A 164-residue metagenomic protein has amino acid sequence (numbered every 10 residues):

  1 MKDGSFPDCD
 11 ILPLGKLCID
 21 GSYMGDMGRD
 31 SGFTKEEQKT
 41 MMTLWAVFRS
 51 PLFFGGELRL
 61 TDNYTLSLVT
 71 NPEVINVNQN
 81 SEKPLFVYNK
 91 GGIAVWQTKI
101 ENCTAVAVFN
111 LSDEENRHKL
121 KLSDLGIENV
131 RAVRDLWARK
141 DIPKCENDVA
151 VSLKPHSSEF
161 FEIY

Functional and structural regions predicted by a protein language model:
M1-F53: Glycan-recognition surfaces
G21, F54-G55, T61-T65, D113-N116 (+1 more regions): Flexible loop/turn segments at secondary-structure boundaries
S31-F33, G92-Q97, D148-V149: Generic recognition of flexible, low-complexity loop/linker segments
T40-Y88: Catalytic cores of secreted or luminal carbohydrate-active enzymes
W45-F48, F53-G55, N89-I127: Carbohydrate-binding surface patches
V106, V133, H156: Hydrophobic, well-ordered secondary-structure elements that form the walls of internal hydrophobic environments
S123-A138: Solvent-exposed beta-hairpin/edge-strand motifs
K144-Y164: C-terminal beta-strand-rich structural cap/linker in extracellular carbohydrate-active enzymes
